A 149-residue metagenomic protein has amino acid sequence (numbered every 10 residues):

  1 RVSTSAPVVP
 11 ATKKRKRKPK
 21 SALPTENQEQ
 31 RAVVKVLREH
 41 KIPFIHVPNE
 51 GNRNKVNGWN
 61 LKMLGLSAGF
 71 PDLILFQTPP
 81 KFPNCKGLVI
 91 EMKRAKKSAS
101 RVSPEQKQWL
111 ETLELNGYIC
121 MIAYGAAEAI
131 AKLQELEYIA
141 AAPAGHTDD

Functional and structural regions predicted by a protein language model:
R1-D149: Catalytic phosphate/metal-binding cores of nucleic-acid and nucleotide-processing enzymes, i.e., regions that mediate
